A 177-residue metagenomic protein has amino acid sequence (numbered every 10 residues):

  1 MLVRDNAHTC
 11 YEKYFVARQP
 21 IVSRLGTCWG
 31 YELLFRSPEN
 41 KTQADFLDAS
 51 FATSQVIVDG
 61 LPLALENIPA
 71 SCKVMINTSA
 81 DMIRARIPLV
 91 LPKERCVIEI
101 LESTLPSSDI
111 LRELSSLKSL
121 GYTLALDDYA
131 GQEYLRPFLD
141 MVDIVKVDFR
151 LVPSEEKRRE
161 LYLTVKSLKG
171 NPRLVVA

Functional and structural regions predicted by a protein language model:
M1-R95, I100-L105, S116: Bacterial c-di-GMP phosphodiesterase EAL domain
I87-A177: The catalytic core of metal-dependent phosphodiesterases that act on cyclic dinucleotides
